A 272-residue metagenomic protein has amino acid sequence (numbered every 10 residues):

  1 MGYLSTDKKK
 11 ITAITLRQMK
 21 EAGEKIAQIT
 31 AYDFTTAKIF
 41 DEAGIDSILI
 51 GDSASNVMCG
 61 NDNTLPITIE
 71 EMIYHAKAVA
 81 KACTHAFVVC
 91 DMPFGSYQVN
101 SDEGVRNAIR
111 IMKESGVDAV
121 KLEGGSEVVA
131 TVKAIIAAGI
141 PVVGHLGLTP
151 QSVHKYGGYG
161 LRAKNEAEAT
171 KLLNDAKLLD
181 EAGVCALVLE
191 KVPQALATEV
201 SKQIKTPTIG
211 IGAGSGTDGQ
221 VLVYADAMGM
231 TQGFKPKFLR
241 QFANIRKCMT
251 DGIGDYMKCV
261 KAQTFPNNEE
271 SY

Functional and structural regions predicted by a protein language model:
G2-Y272: Alpha/beta enzyme core
